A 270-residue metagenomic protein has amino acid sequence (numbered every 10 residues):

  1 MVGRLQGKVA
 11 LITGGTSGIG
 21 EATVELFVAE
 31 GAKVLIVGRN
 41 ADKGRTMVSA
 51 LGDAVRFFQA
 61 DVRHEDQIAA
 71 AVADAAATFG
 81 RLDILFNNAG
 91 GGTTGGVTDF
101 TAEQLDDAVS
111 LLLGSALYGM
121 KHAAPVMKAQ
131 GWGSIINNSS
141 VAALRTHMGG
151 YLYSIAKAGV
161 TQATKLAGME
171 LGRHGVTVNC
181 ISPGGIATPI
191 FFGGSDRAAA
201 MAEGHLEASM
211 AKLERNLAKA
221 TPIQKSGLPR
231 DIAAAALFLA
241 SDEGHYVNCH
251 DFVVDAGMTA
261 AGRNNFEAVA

Functional and structural regions predicted by a protein language model:
T16-S17, N40: Conserved glycine-rich cofactor-binding loop
F79, L117, W132, I223-V254 (+1 more regions): C-terminal substrate-recognition "lid" of short-chain dehydrogenase/reductases
G96-V97, Q104-V109, I135, L217: Substrate-binding pocket helix/loop in short-chain dehydrogenase/reductase
M120, A156, T164: Active-site helix of classical SDR
P125, M169-E170, H245: Alpha-helical segment proximal to the catalytic Tyr-Lys
S140: Residue(s) in the substrate-gating loop at a strand-loop-helix junction that position the organic substrate next
G172, T177, V247-C249: Short, small/polar-rich loop/turn modules that mediate ligand/substrate recognition or access, typified
